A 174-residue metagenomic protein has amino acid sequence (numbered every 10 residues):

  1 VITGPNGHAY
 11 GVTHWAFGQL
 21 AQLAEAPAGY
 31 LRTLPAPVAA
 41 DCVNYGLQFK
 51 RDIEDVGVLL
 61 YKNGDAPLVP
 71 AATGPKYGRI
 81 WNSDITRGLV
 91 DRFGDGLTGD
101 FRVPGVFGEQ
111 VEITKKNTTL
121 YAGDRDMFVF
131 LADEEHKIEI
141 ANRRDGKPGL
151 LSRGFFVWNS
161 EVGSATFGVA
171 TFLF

Functional and structural regions predicted by a protein language model:
V1-G88, R92: Feature for intrinsically disordered/low-complexity regulatory segments and propeptides
R79-F174: Intrinsic disorder/low-complexity polar-acidic segments
